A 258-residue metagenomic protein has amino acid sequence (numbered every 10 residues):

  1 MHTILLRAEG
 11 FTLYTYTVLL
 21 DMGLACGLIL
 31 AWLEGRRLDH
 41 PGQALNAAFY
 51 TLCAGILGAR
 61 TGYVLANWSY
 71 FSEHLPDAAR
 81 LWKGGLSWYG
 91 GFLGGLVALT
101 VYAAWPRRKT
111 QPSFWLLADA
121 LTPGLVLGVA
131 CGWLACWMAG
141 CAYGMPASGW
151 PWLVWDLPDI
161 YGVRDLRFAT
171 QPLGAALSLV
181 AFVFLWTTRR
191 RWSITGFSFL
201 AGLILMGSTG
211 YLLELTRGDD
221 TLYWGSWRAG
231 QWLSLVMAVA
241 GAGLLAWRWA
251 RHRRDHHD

Functional and structural regions predicted by a protein language model:
M1-D258: A feature for loop-to-transmembrane-helix boundaries and adjacent hydrophobic helices in multi-pass integral membrane
